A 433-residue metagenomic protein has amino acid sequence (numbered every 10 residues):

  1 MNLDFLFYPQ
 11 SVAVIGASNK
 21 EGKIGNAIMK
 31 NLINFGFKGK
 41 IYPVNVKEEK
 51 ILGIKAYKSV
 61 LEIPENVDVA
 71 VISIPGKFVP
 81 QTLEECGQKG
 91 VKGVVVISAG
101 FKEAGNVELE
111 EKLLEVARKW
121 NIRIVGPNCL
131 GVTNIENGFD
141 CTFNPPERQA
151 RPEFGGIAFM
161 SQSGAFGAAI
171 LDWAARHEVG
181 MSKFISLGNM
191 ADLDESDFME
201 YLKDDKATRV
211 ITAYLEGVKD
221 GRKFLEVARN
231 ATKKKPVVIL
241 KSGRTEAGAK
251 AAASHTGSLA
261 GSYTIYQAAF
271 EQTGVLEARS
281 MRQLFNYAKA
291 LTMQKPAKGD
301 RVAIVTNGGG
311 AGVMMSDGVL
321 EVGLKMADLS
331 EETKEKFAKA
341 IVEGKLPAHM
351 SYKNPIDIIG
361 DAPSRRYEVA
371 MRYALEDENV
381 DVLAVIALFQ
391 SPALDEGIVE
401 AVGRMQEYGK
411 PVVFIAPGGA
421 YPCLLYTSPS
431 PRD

Functional and structural regions predicted by a protein language model:
M1-S428, R432: Catalytic-core regions of core metabolic enzymes, especially those transforming organic acids/acyl-group intermediates
